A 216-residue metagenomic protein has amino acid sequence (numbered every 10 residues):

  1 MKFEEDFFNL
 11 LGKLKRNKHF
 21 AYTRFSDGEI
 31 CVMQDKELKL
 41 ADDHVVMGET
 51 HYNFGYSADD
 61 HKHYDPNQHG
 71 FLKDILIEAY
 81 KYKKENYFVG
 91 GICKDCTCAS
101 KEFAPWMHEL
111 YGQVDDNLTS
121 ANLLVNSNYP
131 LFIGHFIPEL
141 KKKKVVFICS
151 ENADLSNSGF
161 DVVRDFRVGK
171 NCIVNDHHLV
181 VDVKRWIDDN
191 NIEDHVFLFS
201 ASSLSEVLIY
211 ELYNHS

Functional and structural regions predicted by a protein language model:
M1-S158: Electropositive, gly/pro-rich neighborhoods at or near active sites that engage anionic ligands
V162-S216: Accessory, usually C-terminal, subdomains that scaffold auxiliary metal cofactors
